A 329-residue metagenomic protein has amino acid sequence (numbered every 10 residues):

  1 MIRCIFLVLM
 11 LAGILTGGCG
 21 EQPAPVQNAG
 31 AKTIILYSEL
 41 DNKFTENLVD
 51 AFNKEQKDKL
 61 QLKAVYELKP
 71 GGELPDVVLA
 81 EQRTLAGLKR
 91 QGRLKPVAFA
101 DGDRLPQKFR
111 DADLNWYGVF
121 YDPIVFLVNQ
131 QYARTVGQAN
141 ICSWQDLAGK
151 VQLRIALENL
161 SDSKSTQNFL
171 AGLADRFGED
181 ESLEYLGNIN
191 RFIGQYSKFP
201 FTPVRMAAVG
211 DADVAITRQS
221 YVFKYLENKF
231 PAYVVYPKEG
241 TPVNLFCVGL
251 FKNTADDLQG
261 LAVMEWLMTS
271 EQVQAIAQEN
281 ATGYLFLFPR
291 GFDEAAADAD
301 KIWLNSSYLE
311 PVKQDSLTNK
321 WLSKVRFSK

Functional and structural regions predicted by a protein language model:
C19-G87, Q91: Early extracytoplasmic/lumenal segment of secretory-pathway proteins
E39-L40, T45-E46, E73-P75, E81-V204 (+1 more regions): Extracytoplasmic ligand-binding site segments that recognize negatively charged/polar headgroups
L48, E181, Y185, A255-L267 (+1 more regions): Short amphipathic alpha-helical coupling segments at ligand-binding clamshell hinges and other catalytic/signaling
T84-K89, A208-P231: A ligand-binding cleft/hinge motif common to bilobed small-molecule-binding domains
R104-K108, D122-P123, Y185-N190, Y196-S197 (+2 more regions): Periplasmic-binding protein-like
L127-Y132, N244-Q259, A275-I276: A bilobed periplasmic-binding-protein/Venus flytrap-type ligand-binding module shared by bacterial periplasmic
I155-S161, W266-R290: Periplasmic-binding protein-like
D180, Y284-K329: An extracytoplasmic/periplasmic, membrane-proximal ligand-sensing/linker region
